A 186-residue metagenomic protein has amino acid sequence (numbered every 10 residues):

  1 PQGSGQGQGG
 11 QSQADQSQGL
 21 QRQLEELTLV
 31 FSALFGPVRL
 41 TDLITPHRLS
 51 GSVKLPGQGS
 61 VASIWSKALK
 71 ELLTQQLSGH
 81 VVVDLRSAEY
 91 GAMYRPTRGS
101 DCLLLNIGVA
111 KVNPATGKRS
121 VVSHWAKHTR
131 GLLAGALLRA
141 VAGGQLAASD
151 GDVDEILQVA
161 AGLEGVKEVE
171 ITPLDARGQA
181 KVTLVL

Functional and structural regions predicted by a protein language model:
S4, S12-L186: Internal, well-folded beta-alpha domain core
